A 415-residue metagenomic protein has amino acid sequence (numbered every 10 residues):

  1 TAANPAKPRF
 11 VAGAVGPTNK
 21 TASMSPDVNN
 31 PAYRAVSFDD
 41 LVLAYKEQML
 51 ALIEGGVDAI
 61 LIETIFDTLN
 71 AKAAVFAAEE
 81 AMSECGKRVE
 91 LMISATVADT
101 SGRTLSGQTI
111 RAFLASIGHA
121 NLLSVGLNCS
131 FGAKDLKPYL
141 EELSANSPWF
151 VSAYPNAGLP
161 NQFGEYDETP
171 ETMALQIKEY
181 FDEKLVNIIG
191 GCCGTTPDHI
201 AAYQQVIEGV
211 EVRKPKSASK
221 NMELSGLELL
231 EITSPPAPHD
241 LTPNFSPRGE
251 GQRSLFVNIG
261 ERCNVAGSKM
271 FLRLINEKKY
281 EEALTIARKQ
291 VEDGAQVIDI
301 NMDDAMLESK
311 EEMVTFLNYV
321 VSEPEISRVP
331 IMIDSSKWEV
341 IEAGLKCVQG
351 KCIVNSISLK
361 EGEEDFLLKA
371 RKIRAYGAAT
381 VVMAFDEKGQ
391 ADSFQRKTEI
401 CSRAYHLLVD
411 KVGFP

Functional and structural regions predicted by a protein language model:
T1-P247, G251-P415: Domain-level signal for soluble alpha/beta catalytic cores
